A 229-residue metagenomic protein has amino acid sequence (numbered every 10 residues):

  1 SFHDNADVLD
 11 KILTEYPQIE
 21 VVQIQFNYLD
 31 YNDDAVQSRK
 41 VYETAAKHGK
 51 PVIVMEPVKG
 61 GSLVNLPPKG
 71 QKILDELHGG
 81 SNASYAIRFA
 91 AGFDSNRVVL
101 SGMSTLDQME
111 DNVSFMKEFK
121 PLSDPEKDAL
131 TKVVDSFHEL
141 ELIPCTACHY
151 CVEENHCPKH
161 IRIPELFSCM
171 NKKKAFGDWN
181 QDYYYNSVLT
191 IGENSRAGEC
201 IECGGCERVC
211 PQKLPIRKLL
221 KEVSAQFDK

Functional and structural regions predicted by a protein language model:
S1-I161, E165-S168, A175, W179-Q181 (+2 more regions): Beta/alpha (TIM)-barrel catalytic core signal, keyed to glycine-rich beta->alpha loops juxtaposed to Asp/Glu that bind
D94-R97, S195, R208: Residue-level detector of alpha-helix boundaries and kinks
A175-C203, K229: Short Fe-S-cluster ligation motifs
A197-L220: Short flanking/linker segments adjacent to small metal-binding domains or redox-active Cys/His motifs
V223-K229: …primarily DNA-binding HTH/wHTH and HhH modules…
